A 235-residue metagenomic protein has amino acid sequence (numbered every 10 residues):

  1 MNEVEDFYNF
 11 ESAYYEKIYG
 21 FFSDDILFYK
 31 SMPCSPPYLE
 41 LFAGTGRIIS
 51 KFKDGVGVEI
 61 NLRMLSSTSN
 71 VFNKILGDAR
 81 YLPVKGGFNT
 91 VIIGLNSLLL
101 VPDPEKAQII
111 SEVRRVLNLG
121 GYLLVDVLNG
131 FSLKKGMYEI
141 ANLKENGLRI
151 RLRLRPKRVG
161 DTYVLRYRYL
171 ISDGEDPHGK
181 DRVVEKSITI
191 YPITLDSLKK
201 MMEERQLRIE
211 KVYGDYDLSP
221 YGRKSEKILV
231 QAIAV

Functional and structural regions predicted by a protein language model:
M1-P36: Conserved class I S-adenosyl-L-methionine
S35-G44: Conserved class I S-adenosyl-L-methionine
G44-Y81: Class I SAM-dependent methyltransferase SAM/SAH-binding core
R80-V91: A short acidic, Gly/Pro-enriched loop at the edge of an enzyme's catalytic core that lines a small-molecule cofactor
N89-E105: A short SAM/SAH-binding and catalytic strip from SAM-dependent methyltransferases
A107-L119: A short glycine-rich, Lys/Arg-flanked "PGG" loop and its adjoining helix->strand segment in the class I
L124-S197: SAM-dependent methyltransferase
L195-V235: C-terminal lobe and adjacent flexible extensions of AdoMet/dcAdoMet transferase-like proteins
